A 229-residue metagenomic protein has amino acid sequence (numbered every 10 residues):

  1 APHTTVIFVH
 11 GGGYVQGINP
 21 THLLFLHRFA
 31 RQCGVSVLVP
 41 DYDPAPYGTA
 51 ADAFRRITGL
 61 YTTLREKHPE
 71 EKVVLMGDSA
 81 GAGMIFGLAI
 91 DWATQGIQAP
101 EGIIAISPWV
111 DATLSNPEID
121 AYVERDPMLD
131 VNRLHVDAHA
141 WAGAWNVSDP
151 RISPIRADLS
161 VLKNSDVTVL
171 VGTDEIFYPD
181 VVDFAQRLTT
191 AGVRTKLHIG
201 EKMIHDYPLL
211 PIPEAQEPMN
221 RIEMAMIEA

Functional and structural regions predicted by a protein language model:
A1-A229: Alpha/beta-hydrolase superfamily serine-hydrolase fold, recognizing
